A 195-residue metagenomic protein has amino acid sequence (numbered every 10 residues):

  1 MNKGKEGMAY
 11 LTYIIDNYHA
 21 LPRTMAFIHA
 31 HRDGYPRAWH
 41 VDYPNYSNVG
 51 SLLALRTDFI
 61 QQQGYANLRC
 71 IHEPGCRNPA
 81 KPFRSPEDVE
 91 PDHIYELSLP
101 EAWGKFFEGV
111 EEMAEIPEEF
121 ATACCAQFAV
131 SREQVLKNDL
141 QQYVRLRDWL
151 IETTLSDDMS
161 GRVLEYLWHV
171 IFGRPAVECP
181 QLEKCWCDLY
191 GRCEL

Functional and structural regions predicted by a protein language model:
M1-L195: ER/Golgi luminal nucleotide-sugar-dependent glycosyltransferases, focusing on the catalytic module
